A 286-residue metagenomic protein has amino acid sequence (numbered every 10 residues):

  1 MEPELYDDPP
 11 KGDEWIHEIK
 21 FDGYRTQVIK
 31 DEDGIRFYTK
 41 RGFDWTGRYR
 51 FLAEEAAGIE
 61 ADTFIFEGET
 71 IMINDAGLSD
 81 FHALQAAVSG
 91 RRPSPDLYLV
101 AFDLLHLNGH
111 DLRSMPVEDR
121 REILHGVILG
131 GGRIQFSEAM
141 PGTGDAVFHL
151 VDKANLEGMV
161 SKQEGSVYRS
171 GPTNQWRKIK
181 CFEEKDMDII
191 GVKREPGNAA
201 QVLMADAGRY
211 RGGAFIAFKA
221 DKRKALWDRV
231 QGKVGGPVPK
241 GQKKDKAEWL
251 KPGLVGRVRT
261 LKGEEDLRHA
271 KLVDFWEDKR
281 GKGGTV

Functional and structural regions predicted by a protein language model:
M1-V286: Catalytic cores of nucleic-acid ligases and guanylyltransferases
